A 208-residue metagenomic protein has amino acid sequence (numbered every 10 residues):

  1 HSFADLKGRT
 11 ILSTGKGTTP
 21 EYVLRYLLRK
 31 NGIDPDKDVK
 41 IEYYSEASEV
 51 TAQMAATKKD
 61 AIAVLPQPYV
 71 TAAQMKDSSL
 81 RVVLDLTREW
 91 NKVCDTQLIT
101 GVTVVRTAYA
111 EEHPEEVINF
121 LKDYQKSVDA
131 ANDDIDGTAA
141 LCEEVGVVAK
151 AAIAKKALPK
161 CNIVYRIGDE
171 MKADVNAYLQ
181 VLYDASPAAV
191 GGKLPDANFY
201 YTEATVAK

Functional and structural regions predicted by a protein language model:
H1, E21-L27, L98-T107: Periplasmic solute-binding protein
H1-D5, G32-P35, A108-V117: Short helix-loop capping/hinge motifs at secondary-structure junctions, enriched in acidic/polar residues
H1-T10, A189-P195: Immediate post-signal peptide segment of exported/extracytoplasmic ligand-binding proteins
F3-A72: Bilobed "Venus flytrap"/periplasmic-binding protein-like clamshell domains and structurally analogous long
P35-V39, G146-A157, V190-D196: Short, surface-exposed acidic
E49-L141: Pocket-lining segment of extracytoplasmic ligand-binding domains
A110-A185: Secondary-structure end/capping motifs
N176-K208: Conserved C-terminal helix/tail region of periplasmic/extracytoplasmic solute-binding proteins
